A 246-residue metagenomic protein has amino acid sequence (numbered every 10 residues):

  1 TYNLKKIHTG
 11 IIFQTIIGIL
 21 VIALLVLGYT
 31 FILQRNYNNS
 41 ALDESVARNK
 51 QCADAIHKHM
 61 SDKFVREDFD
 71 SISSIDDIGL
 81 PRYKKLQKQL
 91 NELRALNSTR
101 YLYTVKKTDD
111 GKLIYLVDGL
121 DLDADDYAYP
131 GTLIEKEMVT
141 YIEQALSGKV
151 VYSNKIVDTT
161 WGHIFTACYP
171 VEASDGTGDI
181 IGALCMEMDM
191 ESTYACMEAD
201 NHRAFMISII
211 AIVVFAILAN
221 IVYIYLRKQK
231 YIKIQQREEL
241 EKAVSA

Functional and structural regions predicted by a protein language model:
T1-L20, Q229-A243: Positive-inside N-terminal membrane-insertion signal
K5-N36, I209-N220: Extreme N-terminal signal-anchor transmembrane helix of membrane signaling/transducer proteins, especially in bacteria
I32-S71, M188: Membrane-proximal extracytoplasmic alpha-helices
N91-L113, I207: Short N-terminal helix-loop-first-beta-strand/juxtamembrane motif that initiates sensory/input modules
G119-V157: Extracytoplasmic/periplasmic sensor domains and loops in membrane signaling proteins
V151, W161-P170: A short beta-strand signature within small-molecule sensing/ligand-binding domains used in signal transduction
W161, E172-S174, C185-H202: Helix-start (N-cap) segments at beta->loop->alpha junctions that couple sensory/regulatory domains to adjoining helices
C196-Y231: Cytoplasm-proximal transmembrane signaling helix
